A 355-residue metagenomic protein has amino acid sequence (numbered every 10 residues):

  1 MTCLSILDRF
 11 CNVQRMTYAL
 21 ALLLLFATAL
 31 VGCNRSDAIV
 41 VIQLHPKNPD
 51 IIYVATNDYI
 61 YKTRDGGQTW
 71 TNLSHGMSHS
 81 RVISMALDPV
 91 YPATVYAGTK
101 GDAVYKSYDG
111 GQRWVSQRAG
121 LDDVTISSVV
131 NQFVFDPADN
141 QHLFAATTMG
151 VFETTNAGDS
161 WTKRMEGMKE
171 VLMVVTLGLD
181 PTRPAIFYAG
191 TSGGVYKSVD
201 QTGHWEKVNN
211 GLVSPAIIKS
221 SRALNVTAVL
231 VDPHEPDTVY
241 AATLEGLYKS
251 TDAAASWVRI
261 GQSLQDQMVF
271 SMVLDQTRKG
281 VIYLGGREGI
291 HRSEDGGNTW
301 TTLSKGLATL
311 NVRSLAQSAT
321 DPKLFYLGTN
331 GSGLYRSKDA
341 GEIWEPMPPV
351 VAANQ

Functional and structural regions predicted by a protein language model:
M1-V13: N-terminal secretory signal peptides that target proteins for export/translocation
Y18-Q355: Extracellular glycan-interacting surfaces
